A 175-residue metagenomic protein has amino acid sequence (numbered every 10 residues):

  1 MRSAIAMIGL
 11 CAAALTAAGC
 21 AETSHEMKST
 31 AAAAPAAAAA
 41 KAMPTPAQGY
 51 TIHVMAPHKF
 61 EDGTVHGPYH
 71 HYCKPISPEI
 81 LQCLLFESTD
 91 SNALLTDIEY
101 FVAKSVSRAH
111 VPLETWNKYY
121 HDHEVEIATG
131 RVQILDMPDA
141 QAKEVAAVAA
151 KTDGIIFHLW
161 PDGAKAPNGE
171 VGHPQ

Functional and structural regions predicted by a protein language model:
M1-I8: Bacterial N-terminal signal peptides that target proteins for export
T16-G19: C-terminal motif of bacterial Sec signal peptides marking the signal peptidase cleavage site
T23-I80, S91, E144-Q175: N-terminal domain-onset segments
T89-P167: An exposed acidic His-Trp-rich patch
